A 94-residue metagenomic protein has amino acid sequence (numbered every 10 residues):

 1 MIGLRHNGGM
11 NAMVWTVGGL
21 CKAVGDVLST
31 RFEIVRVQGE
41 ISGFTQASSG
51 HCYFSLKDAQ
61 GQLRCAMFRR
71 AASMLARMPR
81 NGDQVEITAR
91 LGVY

Functional and structural regions predicted by a protein language model:
M1-Y94: Acidic, two-metal ion nucleic-acid-processing modules in DNA metabolism proteins
